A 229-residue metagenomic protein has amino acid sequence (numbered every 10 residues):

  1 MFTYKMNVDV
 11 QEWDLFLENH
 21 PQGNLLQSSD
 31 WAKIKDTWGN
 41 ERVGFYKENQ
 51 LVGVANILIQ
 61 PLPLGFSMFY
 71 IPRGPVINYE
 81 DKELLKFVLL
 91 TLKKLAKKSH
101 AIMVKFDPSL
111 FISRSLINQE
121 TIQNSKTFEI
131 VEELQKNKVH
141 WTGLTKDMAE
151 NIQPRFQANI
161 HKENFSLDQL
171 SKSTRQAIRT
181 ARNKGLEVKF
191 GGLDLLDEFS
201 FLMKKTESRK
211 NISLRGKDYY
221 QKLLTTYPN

Functional and structural regions predicted by a protein language model:
F2-G65, L110-S113, I117-N118, S125 (+1 more regions): A conserved beta-strand-loop-helix scaffold within acyl/acetyltransferase catalytic domains
G65-E150: Acyl-donor binding region in acyl/amide transferases
